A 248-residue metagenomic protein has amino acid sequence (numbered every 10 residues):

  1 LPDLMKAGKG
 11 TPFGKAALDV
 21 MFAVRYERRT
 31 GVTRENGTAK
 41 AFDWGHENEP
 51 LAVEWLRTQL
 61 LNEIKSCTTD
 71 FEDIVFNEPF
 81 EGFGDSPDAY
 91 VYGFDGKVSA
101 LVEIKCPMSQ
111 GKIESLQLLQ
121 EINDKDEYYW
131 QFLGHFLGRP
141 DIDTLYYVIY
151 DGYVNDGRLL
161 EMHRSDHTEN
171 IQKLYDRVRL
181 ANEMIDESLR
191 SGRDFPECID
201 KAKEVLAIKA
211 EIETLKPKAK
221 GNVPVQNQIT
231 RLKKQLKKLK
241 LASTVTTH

Functional and structural regions predicted by a protein language model:
L1-E47, L51, K201-K203, A207-A210 (+1 more regions): Charged, glycine-rich intrinsically disordered N-terminal tails and low-complexity linkers that flank
F42-P50, K125, T168-I171, Y175 (+1 more regions): Generic detection of long, well-ordered alpha-helical segments
F42-S66: Acidic-basic catalytic patches of nuclease active cores, encompassing PD-(D/E)XK and other metal-cofactor nuclease
L60-P87, V91-L189: Nucleic-acid nuclease catalytic cores
L180, M184-E211, H248: Charged, low-complexity C-terminal accessory regions
I208, I212-L215, L232, L239: Non-transmembrane amphipathic alpha-helical segments
K216-Q228: Charged, low-complexity interaction regions
T230, K234-K238, V245-H248: C-terminal accessory regions appended to core domains
